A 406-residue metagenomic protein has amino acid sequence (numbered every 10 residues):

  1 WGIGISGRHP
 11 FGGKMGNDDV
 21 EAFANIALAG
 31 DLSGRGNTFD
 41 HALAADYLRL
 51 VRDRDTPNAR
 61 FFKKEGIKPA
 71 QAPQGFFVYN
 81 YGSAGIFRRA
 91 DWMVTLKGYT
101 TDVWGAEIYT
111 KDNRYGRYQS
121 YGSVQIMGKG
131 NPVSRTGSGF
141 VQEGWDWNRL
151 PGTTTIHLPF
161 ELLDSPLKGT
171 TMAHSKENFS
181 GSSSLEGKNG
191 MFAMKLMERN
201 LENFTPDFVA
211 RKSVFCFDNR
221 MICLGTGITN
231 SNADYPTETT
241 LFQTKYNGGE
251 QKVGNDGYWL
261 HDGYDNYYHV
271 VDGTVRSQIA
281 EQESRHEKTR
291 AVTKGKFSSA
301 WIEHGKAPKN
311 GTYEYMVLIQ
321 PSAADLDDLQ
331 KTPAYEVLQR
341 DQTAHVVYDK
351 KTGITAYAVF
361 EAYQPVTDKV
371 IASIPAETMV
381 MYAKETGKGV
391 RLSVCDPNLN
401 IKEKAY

Functional and structural regions predicted by a protein language model:
W1-A405: Extended polysaccharide-engagement surfaces of secreted carbohydrate-active enzymes
